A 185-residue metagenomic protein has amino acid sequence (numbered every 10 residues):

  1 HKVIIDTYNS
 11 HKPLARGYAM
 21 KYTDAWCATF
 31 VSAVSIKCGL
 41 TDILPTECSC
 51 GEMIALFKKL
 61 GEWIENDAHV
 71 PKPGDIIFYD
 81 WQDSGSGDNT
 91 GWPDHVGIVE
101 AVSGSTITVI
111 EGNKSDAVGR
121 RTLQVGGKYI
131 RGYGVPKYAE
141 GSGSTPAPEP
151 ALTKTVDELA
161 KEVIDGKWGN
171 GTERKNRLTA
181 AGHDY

Functional and structural regions predicted by a protein language model:
H1-L40: N-terminal capping segments
S32-L40, Y79-Q82, W168, H183: Sec-exported extracytoplasmic/periplasmic mature domains
T41-D116: ...with weaker cross-activation on analogous glycine-rich loops/strands in unrelated enzymes
V102-G143: Active-site signature of cysteine proteases
K137-E158: Low-complexity, Pro/Thr/Ser/Gly/Ala-rich linker/spacer regions in secreted, extracellular modular proteins
D157-K161, Y185: Charged, amphipathic alpha-helical regulatory modules used for macromolecular assembly or allosteric control
E162-K175: Extracytoplasmic Gram-positive cell-surface binding/anchoring modules and repeats
